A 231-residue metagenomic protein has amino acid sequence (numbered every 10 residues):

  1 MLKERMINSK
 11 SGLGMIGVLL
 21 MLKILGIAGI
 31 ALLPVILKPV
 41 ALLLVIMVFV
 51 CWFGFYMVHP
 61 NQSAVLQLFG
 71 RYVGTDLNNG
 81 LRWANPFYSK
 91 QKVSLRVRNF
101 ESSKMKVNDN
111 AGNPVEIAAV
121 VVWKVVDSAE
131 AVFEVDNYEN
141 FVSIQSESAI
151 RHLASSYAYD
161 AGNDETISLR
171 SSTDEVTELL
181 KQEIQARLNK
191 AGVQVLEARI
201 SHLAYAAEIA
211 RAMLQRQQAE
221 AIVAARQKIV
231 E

Functional and structural regions predicted by a protein language model:
M1-K23: N-terminal membrane-targeting/pre-transmembrane regions
A31-I46: Hydrophobic alpha-helical transmembrane segments
L42, I46-W52, L169: Hydrophobic alpha-helical transmembrane segments of multi-pass membrane proteins
V50-S63: Aromatic-capped interface at the extracytoplasmic side of an N-terminal signal-anchor transmembrane helix
S63-Y88: Membrane-cytosol interface motif
F69, Y88, L95-H202: Amphipathic, interface-forming alpha-helical segments with heptad-repeat character
E183, Y205-E231: Long, charge-rich amphipathic alpha-helical coiled-coil "stalk/tentacle" segments that mediate oligomerization
